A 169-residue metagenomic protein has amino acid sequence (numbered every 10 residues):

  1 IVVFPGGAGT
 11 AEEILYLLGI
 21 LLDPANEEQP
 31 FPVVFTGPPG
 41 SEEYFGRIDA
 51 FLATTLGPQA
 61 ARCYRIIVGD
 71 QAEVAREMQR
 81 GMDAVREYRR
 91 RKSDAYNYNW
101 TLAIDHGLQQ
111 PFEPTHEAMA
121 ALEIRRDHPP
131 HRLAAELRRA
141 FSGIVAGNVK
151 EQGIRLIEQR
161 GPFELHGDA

Functional and structural regions predicted by a protein language model:
F4-P5, A11-E13, L18-E43, A60-C63: Short, acidic/small-residue loops that bind anionic groups at enzyme active sites
P5-G6, Y88: Short acidic, glycine/proline-enriched loop segments that cap or flank alpha-helices
I14, F45-R47, M78: Short, well-ordered secondary-structure micro-motifs
G40-T54: Glycine-rich, charge-decorated loop segments at or immediately adjacent to ligand/cofactor-binding or catalytic sites
A50-I144: Charged, amphipathic alpha-helical linkers/stalks
A135-A169: C-terminal non-catalytic accessory extensions
